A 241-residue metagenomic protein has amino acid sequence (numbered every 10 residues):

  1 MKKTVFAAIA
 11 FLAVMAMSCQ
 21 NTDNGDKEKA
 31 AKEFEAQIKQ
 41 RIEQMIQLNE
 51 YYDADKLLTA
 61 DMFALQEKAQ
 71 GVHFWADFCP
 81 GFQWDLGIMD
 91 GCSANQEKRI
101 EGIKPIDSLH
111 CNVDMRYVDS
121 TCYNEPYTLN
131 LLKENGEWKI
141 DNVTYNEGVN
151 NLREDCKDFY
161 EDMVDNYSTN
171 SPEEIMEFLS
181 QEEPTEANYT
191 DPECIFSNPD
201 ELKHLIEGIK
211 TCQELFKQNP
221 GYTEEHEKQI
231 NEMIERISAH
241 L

Functional and structural regions predicted by a protein language model:
M1-T4: Positively charged n-region of N-terminal signal peptides that target proteins for export
M15-S18: C-terminal motif of bacterial Sec signal peptides marking the signal peptidase cleavage site
D26-D53, F159-M163: Short, aromatic-enriched amphipathic alpha-helices that serve as compact interaction elements
Y51-I106: Short solvent-exposed beta->alpha transition segments
I106-T128, E134, I140-T169: Low-complexity, intrinsically disordered terminal/linker segments enriched in charged and Gly/Pro repeats
Y167-M176, P184-F196, E214-E227: Charged, low-complexity interaction regions
S171, S197-K210: Short amphipathic alpha-helical heptad-repeat segments
M176-L179, K203, T223-E235: Short, charged, amphipathic alpha-helical segments
